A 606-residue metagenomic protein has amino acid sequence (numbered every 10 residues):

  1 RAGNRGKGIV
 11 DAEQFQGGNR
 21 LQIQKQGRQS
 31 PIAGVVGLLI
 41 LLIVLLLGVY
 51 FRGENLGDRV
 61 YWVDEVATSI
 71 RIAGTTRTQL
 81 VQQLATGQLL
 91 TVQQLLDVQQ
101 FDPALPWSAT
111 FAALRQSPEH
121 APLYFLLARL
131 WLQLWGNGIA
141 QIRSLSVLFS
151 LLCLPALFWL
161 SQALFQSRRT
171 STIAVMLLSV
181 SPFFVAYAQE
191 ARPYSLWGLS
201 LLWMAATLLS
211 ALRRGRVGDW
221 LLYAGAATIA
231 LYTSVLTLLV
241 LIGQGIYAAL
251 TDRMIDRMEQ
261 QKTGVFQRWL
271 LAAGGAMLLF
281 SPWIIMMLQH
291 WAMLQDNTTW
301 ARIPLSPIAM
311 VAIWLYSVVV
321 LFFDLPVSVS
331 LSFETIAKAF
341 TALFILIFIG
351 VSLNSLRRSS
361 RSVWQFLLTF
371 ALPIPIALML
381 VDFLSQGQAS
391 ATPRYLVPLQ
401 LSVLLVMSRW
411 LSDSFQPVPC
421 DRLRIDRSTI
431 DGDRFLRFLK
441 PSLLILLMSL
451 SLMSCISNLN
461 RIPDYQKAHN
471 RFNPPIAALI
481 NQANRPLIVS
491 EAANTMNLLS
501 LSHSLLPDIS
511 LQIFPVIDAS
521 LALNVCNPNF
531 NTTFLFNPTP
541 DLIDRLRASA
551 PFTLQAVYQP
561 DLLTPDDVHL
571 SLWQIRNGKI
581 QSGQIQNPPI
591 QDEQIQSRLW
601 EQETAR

Functional and structural regions predicted by a protein language model:
R1, G6-F51: Start-transfer (signal-anchor) and selected internal transmembrane alpha helices of multi-pass inner/ER membrane
L42, S360, L411-S457: Signature aromatic-anchored transmembrane alpha helix within multi-pass, membrane-resident enzymes that catalyze glycan
S144-F165, W203, G350-S355: Transmembrane-helix motifs of polytopic, lipid-linked glycan transferases
A156, M176-V180, F184-A186, L196-A226 (+1 more regions): Specific aromatic-rich, kink-prone transmembrane helix
T207-L222, A227, L239-M277, I285: Perimembrane helix-loop-helix junctions
A227, A273-G275, T341-G350, R357-L384 (+1 more regions): Transmembrane alpha-helix segments characteristic of polytopic inner-membrane glycan-assembly/cell-envelope
Q365, T369-P375, G387-V418: Hydrophobic/aromatic-rich transmembrane helices and adjacent perimembrane loops
F438-D566: Catalytic lumenal/periplasmic loop and adjoining terminal transmembrane helix of membrane glycan-assembly enzymes
